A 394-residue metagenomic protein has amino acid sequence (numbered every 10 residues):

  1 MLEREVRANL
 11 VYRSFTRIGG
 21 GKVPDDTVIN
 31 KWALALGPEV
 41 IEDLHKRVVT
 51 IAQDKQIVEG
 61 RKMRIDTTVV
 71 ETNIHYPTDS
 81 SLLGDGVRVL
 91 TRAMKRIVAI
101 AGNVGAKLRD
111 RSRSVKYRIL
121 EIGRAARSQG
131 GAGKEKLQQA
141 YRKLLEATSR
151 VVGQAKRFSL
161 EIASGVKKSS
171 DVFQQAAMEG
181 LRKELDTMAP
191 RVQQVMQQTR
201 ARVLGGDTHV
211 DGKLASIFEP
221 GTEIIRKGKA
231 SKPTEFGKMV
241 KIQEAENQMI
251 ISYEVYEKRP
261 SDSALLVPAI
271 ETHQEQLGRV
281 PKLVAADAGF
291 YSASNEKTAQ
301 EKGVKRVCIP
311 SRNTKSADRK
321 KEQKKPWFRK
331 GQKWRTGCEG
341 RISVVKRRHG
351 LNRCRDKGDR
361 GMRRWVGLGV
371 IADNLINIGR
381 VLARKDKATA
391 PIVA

Functional and structural regions predicted by a protein language model:
L2-F15: DNA-recognition alpha helix
V6, G21-V23, I29-A394: Anion-binding and metal-coordination hotspots
